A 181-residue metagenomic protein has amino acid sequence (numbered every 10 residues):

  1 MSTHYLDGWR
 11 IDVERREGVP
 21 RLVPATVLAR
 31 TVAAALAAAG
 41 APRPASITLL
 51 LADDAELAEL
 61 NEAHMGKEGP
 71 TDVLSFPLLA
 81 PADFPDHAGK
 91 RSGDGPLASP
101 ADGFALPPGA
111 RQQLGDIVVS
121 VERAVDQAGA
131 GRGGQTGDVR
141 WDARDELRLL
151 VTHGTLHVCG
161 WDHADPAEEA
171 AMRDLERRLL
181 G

Functional and structural regions predicted by a protein language model:
M1-R148, L156-G181: An acidic/histidine-cluster motif and surrounding catalytic segment that typifies divalent-metal-assisted enzyme active
